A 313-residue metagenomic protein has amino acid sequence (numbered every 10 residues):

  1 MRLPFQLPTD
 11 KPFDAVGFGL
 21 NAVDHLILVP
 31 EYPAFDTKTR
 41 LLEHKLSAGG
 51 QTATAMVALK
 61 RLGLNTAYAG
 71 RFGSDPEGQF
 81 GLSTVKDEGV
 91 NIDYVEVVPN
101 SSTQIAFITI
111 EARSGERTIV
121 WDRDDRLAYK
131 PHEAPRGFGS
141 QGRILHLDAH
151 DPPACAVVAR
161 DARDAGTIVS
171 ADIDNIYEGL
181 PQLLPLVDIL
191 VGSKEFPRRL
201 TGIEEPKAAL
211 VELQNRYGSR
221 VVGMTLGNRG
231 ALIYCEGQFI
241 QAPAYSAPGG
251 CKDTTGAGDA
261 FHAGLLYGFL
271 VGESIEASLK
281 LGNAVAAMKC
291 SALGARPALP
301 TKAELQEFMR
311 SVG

Functional and structural regions predicted by a protein language model:
M1, D124-K130, V169-N175: Short gly/ser/thr-rich secondary-structure transition/capping motifs
M1-G17, R40, P206-G313: Conserved phosphate-binding/catalytic region of the ribokinase-like
M1-R71, P76-F80, D87: Glycine-rich phosphate/adenosyl-contacting loop at the front of the ribokinase-like
K60, R163, L270: Gly/Ala-rich phosphate-binding loop of Rossmann-like dinucleotide-binding domains, activating on the conserved
D87-N100: A glycine-rich helix N-cap at a beta->alpha junction
V97-V98, I108-I144, A149: Conserved phosphate-binding/catalytic loop of the ribokinase/pfkB sugar-kinase fold
D161-P243: Conserved phosphate/ATP/ADP-binding segment of small-molecule kinases
